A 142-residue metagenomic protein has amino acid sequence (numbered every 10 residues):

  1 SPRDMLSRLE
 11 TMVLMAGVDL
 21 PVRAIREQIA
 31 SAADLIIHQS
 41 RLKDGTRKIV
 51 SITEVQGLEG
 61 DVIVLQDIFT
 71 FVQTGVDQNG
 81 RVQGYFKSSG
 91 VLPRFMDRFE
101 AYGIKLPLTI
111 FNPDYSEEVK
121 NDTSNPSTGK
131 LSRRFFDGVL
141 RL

Functional and structural regions predicted by a protein language model:
S1-G60: Conserved P-loop NTPase nucleotide-binding/switch module
K48-L142: NTP-binding/hydrolysis catalytic cores, primarily Walker-type P-loop NTPases
